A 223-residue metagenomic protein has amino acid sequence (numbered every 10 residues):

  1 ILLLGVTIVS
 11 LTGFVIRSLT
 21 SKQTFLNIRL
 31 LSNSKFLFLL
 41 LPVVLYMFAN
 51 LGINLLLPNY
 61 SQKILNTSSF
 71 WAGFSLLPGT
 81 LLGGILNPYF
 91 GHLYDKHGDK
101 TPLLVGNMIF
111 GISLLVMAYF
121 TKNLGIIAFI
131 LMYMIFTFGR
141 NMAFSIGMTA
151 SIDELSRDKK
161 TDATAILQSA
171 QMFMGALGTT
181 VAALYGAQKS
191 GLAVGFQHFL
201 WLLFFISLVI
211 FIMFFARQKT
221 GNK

Functional and structural regions predicted by a protein language model:
L3, Q23-G221: 12-transmembrane solute porter fold
T7-G13: Alpha-helical transmembrane segments and their membrane-interface exit regions
F14-V15, S151: Generic hydrophobic alpha-helical segments
S18-K22: Flexible cytoplasmic loops linking transmembrane helices in multi-pass membrane transporters
